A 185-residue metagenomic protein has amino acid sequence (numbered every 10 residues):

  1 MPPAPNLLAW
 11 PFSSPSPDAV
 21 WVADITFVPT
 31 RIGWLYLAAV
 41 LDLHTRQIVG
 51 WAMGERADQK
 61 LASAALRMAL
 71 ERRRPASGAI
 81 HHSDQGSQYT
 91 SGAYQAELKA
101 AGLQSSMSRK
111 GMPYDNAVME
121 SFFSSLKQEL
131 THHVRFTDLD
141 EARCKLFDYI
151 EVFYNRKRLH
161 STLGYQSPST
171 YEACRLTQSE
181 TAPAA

Functional and structural regions predicted by a protein language model:
M1-A185: Charged DNA-binding/catalytic regions of mobile-element recombinases
